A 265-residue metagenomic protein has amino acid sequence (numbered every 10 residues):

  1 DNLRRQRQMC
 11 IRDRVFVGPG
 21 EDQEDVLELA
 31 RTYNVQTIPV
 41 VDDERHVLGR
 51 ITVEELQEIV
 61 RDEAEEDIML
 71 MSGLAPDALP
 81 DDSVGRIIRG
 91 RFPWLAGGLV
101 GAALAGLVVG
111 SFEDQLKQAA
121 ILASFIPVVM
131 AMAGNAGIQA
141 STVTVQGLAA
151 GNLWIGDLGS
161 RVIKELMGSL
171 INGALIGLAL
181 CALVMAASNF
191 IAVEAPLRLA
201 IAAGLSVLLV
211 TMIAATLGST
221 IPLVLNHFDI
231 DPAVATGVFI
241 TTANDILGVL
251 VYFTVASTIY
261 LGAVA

Functional and structural regions predicted by a protein language model:
D1, V17-N34, V41, V60 (+1 more regions): The conserved cystathionine-beta-synthase
D1-R7, I11: Single conserved hydrophobic/aromatic residue that forms the stacking wall/gate of nucleotide- or nucleobase-binding
Q8, A30, R45, G49 (+1 more regions): Terminal peptide-recognition signature
Q8, R14-V15, L197-R198: Hydrophobic packing and interface segments
R14-V17, V47-L48: Short hydrophobic beta-strand segments in globular cytosolic domains
V35, D43-S72: Extended, hydrophilic extramembrane loops/domains of integral membrane proteins
G49, T241-Y252: Alpha-helical transmembrane segments that form the membrane-embedded catalytic/substrate-binding core of multi-pass
E66-I213, T220-A243, V255-A265: Alpha-helical transmembrane segments and their membrane-interface boundaries that form or gate the permeation pathway
